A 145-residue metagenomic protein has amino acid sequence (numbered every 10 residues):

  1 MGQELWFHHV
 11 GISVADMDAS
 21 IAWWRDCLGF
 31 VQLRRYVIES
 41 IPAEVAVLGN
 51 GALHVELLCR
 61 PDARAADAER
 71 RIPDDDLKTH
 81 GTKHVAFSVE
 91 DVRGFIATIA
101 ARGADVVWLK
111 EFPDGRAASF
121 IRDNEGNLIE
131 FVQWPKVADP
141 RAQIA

Functional and structural regions predicted by a protein language model:
M1-F7, V31-A86, I96-R122, P135-A145: Vicinal oxygen chelate
G11-S13, A86-E90: Short hydrophobic/aromatic beta-strand micro-patches that form the beta-sheet surface supporting nucleotide- or nucleic
V14-D18: Short acidic-aromatic low-complexity motifs
A19, V92-I96: Short, conserved charged micro-motifs
S20-R25, I99, G126: Conserved active-site tyrosine of GNAT-family acetyltransferases
F131: Short glycine-/small-residue motifs
